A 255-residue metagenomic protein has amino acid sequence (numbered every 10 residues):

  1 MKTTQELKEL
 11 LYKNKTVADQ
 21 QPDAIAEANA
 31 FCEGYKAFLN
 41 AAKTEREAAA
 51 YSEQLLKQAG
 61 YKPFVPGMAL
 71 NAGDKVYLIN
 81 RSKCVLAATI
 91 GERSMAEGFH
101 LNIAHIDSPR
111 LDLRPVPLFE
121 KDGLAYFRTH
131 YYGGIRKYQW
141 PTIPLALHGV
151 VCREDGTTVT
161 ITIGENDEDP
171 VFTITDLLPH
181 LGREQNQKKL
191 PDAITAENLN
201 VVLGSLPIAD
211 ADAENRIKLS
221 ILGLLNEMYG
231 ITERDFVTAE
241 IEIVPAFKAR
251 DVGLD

Functional and structural regions predicted by a protein language model:
M1-D255: N-terminal hydrophobic/helix-forming segments and targeting peptides
